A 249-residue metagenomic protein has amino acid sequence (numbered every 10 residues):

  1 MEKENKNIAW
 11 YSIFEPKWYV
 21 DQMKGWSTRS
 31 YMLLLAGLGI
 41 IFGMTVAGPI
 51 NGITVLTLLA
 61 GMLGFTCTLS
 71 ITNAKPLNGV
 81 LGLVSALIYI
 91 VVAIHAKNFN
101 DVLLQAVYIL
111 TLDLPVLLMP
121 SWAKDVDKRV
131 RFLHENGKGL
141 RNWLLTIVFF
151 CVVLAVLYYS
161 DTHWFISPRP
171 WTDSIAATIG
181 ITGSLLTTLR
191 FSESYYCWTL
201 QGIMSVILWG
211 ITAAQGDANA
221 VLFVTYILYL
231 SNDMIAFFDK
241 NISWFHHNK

Functional and structural regions predicted by a protein language model:
M1-K24: Short, Lys/Arg-rich, polar N-terminal cytosolic tail immediately upstream of the first transmembrane signal-anchor
P16-L34, K138-L145: N-terminal membrane topogenic signal
T28-I41, A60, T146-C151: Alpha-helical transmembrane segments
F42-T54, T72-A74: Short, hydrophobic transmembrane alpha-helix segments
V84-A123: Hydrophobic, ordered structural segments
L104-P120, H134-D161, G183: Alpha-helical transmembrane segments of multi-pass integral membrane proteins
V152-S167, S174-E193: Alpha-helical transmembrane segments in multipass membrane proteins, preferentially the mid-helix core
L185-K249: C-terminal transmembrane-bundle signature of multipass membrane proteins, characterized by strong activation on
